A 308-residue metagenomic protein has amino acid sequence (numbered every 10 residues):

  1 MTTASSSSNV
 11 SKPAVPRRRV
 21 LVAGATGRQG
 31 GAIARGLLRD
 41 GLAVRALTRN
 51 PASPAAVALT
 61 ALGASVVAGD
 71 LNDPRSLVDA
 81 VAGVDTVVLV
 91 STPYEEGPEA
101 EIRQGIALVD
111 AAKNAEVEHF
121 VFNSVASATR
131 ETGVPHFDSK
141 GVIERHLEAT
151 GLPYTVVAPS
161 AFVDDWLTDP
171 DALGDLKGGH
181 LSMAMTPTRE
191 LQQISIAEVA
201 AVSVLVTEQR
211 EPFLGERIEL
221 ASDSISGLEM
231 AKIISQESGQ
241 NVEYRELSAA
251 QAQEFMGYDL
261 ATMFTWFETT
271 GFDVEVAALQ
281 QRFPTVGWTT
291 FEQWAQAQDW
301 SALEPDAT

Functional and structural regions predicted by a protein language model:
T2-A4, F213, A249-T308: A hydrophobic C-terminal alpha-helical subdomain
T2-A58, N72-R75, D79-V84, T92-I102 (+3 more regions): Oxidoreductase cofactor-interface core, primarily capturing Rossmann-like NAD(P)-dependent enzymes
G63-A64, Y154: Short, conserved active-site loop motifs that form the nucleotide-linked donor/cofactor pocket
S65, E118, E237, N241 (+3 more regions): Short coil/loop linkers at secondary-structure junctions
G69: Cofactor-binding loops of NAD(P)H-dependent oxidoreductases, dominated by short-chain dehydrogenase/reductases
S91, S124, Q298: Glycine-rich, N-terminal phosphate-binding loop of Rossmann-like dinucleotide-binding domains
